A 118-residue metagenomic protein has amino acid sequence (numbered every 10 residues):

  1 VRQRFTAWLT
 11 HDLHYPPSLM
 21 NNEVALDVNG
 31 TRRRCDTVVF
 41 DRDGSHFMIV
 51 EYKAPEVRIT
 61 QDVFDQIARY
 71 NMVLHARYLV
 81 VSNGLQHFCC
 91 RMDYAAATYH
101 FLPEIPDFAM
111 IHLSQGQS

Functional and structural regions predicted by a protein language model:
V1-Y78, L85-S118: A short, conserved, highly charged catalytic patch centered on acidic carboxylates
